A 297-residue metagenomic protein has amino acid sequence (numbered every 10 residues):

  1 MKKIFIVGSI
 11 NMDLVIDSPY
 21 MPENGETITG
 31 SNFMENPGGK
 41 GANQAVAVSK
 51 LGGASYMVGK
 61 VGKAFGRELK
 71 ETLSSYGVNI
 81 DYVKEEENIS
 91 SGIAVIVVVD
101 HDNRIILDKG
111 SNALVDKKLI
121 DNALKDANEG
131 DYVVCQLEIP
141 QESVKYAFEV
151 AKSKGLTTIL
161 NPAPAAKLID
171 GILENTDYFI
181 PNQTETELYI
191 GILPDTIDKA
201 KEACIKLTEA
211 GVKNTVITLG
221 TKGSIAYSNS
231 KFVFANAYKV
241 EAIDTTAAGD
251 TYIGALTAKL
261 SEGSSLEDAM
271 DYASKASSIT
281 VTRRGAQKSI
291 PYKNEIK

Functional and structural regions predicted by a protein language model:
M1-V58, G66-E71, A242-I243: Glycine-rich phosphate/adenosyl-contacting loop at the front of the ribokinase-like
I4, A54-S55, I80-D81, T158 (+2 more regions): Hydrophobic anchor at the start of a short beta-strand that flanks the dinucleotide cofactor-binding loop
I4, K167, I197-K297: Conserved phosphate-binding/catalytic region of the ribokinase-like
N24-T27, E35, K50-D131, K297: Conserved N-terminal subdomain of the carbohydrate kinase-like
A45-A54, V98, A258-G263: Alpha-helix C-terminal capping segments
Y132-E202, K222-S224: Conserved beta-alpha-beta core of the PfkB/ribokinase-like small-molecule kinase fold
